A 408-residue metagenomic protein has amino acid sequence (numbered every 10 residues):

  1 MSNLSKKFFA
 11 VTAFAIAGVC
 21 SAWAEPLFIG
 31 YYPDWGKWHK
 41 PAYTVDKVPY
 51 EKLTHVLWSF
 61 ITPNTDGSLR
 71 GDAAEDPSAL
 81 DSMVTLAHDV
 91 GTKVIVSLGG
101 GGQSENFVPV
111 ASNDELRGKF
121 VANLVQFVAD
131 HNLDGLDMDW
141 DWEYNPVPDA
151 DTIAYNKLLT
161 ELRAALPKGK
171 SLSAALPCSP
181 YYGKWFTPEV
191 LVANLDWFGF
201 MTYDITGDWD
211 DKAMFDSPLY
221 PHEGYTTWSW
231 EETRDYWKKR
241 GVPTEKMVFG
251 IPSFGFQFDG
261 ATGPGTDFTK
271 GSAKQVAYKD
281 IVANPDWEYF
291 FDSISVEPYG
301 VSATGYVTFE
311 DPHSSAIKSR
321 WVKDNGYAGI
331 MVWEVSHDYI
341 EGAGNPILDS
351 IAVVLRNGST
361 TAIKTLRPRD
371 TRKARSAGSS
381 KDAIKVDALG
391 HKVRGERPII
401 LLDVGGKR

Functional and structural regions predicted by a protein language model:
A10-V19: Bacterial N-terminal signal peptides
E25-V128, P346-S350, L355-R356: Glycan-recognition patch characteristic of GH18 chitinases/ENGases and related GlcNAc/peptidoglycan-binding proteins
I29, D34, T65-S78, A122 (+1 more regions): Substrate-binding surface in catalytic domains of secreted glycosidases
K52-L53, E245-W321, E341, I347-G358: Glycan-binding loop/region signatures in secreted carbohydrate-active enzymes
V56, V96, M138, L162 (+4 more regions): Conserved, mostly hydrophobic/aromatic
N357-L389: Residue-level detector of functionally pivotal "anchor" positions at catalytic/ligand-binding pockets or at interdomain
A362, L366, R397-R408: C-terminal tail/sorting-segment detector
A388-H391, V404-G406: Short, glycine-anchored, charge-dense loop/turn motifs used at functional sites
